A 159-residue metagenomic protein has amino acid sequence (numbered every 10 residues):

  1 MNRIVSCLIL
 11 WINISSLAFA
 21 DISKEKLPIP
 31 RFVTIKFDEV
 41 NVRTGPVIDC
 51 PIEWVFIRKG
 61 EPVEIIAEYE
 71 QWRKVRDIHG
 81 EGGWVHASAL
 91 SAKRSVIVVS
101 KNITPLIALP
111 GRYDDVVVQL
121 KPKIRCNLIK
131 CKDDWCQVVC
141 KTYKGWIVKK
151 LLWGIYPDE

Functional and structural regions predicted by a protein language model:
M1-I4: Positively charged n-region of N-terminal signal peptides that target proteins for export
S6-S15: Bacterial N-terminal signal peptides
A20-T44, V55-K59, I66-E81, V85-L109 (+3 more regions): SH3-family beta-barrel domains
V47: Second-shell loop/turn segments in exported
